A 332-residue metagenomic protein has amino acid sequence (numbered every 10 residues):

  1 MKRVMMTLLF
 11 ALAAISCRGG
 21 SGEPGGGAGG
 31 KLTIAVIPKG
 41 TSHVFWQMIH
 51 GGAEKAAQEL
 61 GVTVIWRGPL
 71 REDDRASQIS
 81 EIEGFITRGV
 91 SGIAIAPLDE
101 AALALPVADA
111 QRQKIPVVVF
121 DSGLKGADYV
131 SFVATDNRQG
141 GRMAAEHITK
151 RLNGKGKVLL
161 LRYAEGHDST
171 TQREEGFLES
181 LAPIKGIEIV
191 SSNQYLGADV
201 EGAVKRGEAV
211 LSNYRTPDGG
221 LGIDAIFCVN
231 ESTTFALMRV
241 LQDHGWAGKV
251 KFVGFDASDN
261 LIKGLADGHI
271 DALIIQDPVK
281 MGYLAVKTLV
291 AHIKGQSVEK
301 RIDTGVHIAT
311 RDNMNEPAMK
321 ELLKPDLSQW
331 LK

Functional and structural regions predicted by a protein language model:
M1-V4, A53: Positively charged n-region of N-terminal signal peptides that target proteins for export
V4-M5, N313: Residue-level detector of intrinsically disordered terminal segments
M6-S16: Bacterial N-terminal signal peptides
C17-K332: A residue-level marker of the well-folded mature domains of exported/periplasmic proteins
